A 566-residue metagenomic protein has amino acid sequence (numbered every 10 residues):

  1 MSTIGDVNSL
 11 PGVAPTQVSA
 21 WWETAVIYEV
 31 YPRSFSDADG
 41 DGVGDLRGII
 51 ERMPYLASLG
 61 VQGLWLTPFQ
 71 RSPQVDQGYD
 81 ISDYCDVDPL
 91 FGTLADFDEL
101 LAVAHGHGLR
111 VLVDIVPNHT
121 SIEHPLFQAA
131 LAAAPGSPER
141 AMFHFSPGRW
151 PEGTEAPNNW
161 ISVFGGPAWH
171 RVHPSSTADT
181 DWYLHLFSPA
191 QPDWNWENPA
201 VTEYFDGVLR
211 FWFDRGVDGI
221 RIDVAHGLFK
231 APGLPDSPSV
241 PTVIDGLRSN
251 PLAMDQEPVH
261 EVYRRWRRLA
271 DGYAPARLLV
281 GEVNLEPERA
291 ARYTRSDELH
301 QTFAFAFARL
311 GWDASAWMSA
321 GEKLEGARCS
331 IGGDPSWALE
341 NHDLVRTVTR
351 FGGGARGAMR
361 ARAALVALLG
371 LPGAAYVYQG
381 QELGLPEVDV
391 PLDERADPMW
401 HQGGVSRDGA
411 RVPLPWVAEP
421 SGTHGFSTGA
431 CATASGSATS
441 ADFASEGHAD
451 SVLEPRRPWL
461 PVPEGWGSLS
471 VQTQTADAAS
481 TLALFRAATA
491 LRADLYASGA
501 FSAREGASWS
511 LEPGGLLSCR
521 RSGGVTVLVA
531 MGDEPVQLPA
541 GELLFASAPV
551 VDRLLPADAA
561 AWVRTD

Functional and structural regions predicted by a protein language model:
S2-R210, D214, G227-N284, L414: Acidic/aromatic-lined carbohydrate-recognition and catalytic surfaces of CAZymes acting on diverse glycans
I4, E23, P241, L247-P251 (+10 more regions): Loop/helix patches that line or flank the sugar-binding groove of alpha-linked glycan CAZymes
L64, I220-I222: Hydrophobic residues within beta-strands of alpha/beta enzymes
S72-D76, H119-L126, L228-P232, P287-A291 (+4 more regions): Short catalytic/ligand-binding loop motif for oxyanion handling, primarily in non-cytosolic enzymes, centered on
G524-G532: Short, well-ordered beta-strand segments enriched in hydrophobic/aromatic residues
E534-V551: Beta-strand-rich binding/interaction modules
V551-D566: C-terminal beta-strand-rich structural cap/linker in extracellular carbohydrate-active enzymes
